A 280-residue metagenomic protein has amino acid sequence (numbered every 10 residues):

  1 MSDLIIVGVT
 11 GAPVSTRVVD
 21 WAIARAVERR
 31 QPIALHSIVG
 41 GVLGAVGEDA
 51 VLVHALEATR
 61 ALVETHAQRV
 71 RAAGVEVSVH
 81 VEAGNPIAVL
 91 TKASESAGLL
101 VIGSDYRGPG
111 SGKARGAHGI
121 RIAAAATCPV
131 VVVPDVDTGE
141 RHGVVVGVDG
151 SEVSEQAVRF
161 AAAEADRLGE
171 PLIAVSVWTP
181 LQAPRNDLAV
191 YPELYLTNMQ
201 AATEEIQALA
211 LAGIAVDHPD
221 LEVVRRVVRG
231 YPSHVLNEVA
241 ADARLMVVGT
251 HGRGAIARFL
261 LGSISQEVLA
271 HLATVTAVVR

Functional and structural regions predicted by a protein language model:
M1, V14, A50-V53, E57 (+3 more regions): Structural beta-alpha unit
M1-D49, G143-E193, A215-D217, E222-V223: Small/aliphatic-rich secondary-structure junction motif
A34-H36, S78-E82, V131, I173-V175 (+2 more regions): General small-molecule cofactor/ligand-binding pocket signal
S37, S104-D105, S176, G249-H251 (+1 more regions): Short secondary-structure boundary segments
V51-A61, P192-E205: A short acidic, glycine-rich active-site loop that binds or catalyzes chemistry on phosphate/adenosine moieties
V101-S104, P129-D135, A277-R280: Short beta-strand elements of ligand-binding domains
I102-R121, R141, L245-A270: Glycine-rich, Arg-bearing micro-motifs that act as flexible, cationic patches
H118-V136: Short, structured interface segments
